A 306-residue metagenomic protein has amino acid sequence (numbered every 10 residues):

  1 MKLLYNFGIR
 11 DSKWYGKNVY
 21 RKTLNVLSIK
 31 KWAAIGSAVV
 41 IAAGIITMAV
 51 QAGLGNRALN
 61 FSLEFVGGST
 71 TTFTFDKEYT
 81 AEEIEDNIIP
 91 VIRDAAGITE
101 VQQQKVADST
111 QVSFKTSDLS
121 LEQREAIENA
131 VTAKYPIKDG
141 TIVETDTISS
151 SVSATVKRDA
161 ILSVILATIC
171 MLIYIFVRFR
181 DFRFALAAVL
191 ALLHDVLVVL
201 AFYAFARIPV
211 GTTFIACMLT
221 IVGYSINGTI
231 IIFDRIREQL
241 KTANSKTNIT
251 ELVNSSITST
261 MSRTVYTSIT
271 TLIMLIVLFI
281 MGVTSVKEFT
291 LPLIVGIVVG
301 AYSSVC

Functional and structural regions predicted by a protein language model:
M1-C306: A structural signal for conserved, well-ordered secondary-structure elements that form binding/interaction cores
